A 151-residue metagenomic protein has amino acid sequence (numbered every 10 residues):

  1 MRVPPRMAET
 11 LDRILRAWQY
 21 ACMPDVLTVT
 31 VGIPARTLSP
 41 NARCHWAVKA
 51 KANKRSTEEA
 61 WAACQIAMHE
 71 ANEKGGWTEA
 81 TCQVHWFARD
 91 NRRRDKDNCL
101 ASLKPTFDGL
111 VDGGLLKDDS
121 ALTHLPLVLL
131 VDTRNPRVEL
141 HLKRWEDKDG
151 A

Functional and structural regions predicted by a protein language model:
M1-A151: Catalytic phosphate/metal-binding cores of nucleic-acid and nucleotide-processing enzymes, i.e., regions that mediate
